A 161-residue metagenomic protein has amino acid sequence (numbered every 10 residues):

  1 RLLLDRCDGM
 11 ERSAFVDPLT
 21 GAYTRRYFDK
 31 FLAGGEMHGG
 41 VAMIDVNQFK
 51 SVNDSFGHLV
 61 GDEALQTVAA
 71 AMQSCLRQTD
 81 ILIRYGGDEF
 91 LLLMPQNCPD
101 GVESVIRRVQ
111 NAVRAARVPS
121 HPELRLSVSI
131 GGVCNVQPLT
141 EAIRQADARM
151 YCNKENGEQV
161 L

Functional and structural regions predicted by a protein language model:
D8-K30, I44-H58, Q66: Conserved nucleotide-binding and Mg2+-coordinating catalytic segments in signaling enzymes
F28, L32, A42, L65 (+3 more regions): Heptad-repeat coiled-coil signal-transmission/dimerization helices
G40-D45, L82: Active-site-flanking beta-strand signature of metal-NTP-handling nucleotidyl enzymes and homologous cyclase-like
D54, L93-N97, N135-V136: Residue-level recognition of strand-loop junctions within catalytic nucleotide-signaling folds
H58, E103-Q110, V133-L161: Catalytic-core segments of nucleotide cyclases and related cyclic-nucleotide turnover enzymes
V60-I81, E89: Active-site-proximal alpha-helical element of nucleotidyl cyclase-like catalytic domains and analogous helices
A64, L91-V109: Short helix/loop segment flanking the catalytic signature motif in cyclic-nucleotide metabolism enzymes
I81-R84, L124: A short pre-motif secondary-structure segment
